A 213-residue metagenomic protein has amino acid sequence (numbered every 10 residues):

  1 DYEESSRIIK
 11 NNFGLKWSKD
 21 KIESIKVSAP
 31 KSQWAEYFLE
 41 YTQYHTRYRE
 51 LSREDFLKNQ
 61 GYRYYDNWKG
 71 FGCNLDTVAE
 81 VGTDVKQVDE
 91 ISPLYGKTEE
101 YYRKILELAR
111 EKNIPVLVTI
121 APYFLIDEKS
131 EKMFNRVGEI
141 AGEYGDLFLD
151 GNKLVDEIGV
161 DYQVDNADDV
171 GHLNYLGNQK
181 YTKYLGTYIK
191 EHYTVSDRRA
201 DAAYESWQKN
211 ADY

Functional and structural regions predicted by a protein language model:
D1, Y123-I126, L154-E157: Solvent-exposed loop/turn segments at secondary-structure junctions within structured extracellular/periplasmic domains
D1-E111, A200-Y213: Secreted/periplasmic serine-hydrolase-like ester/acetyl group-modifying domain
D89-I91, P122-Y123, V170: A short, structure-level motif marking secondary-structure boundaries and short turns
S92-T98, F124-M133: Acidic-and-aromatic substrate-binding clefts and catalytic sites of carbohydrate-active enzymes
L106-S130: Active-site segments of SGNH/GDSL-like serine hydrolases that catalyze O-acetyl group transfer/hydrolysis on lipids
E131-D212: C-terminal regions of proteins
